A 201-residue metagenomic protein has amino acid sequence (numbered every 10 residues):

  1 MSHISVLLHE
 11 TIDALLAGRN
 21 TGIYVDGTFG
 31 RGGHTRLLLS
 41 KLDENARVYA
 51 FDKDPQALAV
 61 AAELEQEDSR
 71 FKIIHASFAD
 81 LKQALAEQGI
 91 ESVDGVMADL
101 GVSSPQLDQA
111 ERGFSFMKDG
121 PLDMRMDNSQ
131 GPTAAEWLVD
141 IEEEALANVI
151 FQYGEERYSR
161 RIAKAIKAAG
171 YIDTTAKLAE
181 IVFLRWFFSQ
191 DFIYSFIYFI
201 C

Functional and structural regions predicted by a protein language model:
M1-C201: S-adenosyl-L-methionine-dependent methyltransferase catalytic core, i.e., the SAM/SAH-binding region
